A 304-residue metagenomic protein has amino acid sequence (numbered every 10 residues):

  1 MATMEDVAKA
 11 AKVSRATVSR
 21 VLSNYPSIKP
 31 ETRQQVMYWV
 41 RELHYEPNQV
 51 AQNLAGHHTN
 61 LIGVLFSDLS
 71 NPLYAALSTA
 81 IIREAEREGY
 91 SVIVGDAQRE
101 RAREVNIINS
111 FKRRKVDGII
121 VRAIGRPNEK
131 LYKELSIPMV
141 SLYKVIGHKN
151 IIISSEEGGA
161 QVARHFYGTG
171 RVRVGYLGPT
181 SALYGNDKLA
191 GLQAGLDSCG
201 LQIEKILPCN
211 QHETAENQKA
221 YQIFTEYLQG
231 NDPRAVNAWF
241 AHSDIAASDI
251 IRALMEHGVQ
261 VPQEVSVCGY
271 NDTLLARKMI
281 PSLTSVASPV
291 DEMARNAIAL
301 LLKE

Functional and structural regions predicted by a protein language model:
M1-T3, R41-T79, E88, S110-R113: N-terminal helix-turn-helix/winged-helix DNA-binding helices and compositionally similar short basic alpha-helical
M1-T59: N-terminal helix-turn-helix DNA-binding module of bacterial transcription factors
S67-A76, V94-A102, I151-Q161, L177-T225 (+3 more regions): Hinge/beta->alpha junction and helix N-cap segments in small-molecule ligand-binding domains
R83-N128: Central regulatory/effector-binding core of bacterial HTH transcription factors
A102-K115, K219-R234: Short, well-structured alpha-helical segments in soluble
V121-V162, S181, I245, N271-L283: Flexible loop/hinge segments that line or gate small-molecule binding clefts
T225-A238, H242-E304: Flexible loop/turn connectors
